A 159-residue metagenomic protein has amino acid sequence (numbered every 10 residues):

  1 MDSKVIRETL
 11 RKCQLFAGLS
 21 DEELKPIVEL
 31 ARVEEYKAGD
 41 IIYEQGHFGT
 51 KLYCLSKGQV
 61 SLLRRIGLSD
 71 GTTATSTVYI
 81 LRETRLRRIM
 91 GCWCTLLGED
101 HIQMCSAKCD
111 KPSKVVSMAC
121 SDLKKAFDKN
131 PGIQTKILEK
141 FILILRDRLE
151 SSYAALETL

Functional and structural regions predicted by a protein language model:
D2-E8, P26: Cytoplasmic (intracellular) domains, linkers, and terminal tails of multi-pass ion channels
R11-R65: Regulatory nucleotide-sensing modules
I41-D110: Cyclic nucleotide-binding regulatory domains
T95, I102-M104, C120-L159: A small-molecule sensor/coupling module
V116: Conserved active-site beta-strand element of glycosyltransferases/polysaccharide synthases
